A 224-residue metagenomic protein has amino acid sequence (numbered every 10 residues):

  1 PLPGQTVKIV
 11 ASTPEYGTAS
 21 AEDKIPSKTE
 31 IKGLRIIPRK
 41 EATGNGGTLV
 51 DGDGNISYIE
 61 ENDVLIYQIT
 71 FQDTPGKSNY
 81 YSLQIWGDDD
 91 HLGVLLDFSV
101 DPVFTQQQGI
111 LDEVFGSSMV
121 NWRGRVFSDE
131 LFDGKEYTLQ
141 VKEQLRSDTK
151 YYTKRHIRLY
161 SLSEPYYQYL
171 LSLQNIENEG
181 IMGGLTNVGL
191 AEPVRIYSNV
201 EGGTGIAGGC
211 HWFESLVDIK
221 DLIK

Functional and structural regions predicted by a protein language model:
P1-K224: A sequence/structural signal for flexible, mid-protein segments enriched in small/helix-disrupting residues
